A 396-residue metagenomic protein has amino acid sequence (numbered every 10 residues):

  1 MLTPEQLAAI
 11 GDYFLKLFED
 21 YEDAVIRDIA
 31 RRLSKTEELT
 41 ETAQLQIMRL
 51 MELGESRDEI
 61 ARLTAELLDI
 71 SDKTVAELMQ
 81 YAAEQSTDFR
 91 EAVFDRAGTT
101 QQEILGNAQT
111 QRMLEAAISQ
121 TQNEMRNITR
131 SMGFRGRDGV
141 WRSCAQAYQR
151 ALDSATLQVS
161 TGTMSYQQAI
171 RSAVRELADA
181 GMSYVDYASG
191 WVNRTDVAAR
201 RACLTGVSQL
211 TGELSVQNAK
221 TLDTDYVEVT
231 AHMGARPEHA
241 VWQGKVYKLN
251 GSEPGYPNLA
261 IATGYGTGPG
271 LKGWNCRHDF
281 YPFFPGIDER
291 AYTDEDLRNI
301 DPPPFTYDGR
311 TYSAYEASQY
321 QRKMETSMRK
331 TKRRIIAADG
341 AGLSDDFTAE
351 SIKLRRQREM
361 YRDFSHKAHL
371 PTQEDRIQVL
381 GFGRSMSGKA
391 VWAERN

Functional and structural regions predicted by a protein language model:
M1-A173, E295-N396: N-terminal leader/targeting and assembly helices and adjacent pre-domain segments
F14, E22, V185-A188, C203 (+10 more regions): Compositionally biased, intrinsically disordered low-complexity regions enriched in proline and serine
M51, A178, V241, K248 (+4 more regions): Generic detector of intrinsically disordered, low-complexity, polar/charged segments
R135-L222: Contiguous, non-catalytic segments that form substrate-binding/exosite surfaces or channel walls
N193-R298: Acidic, glycine-rich two-metal-ion catalytic cores of nucleic acid-processing enzymes
